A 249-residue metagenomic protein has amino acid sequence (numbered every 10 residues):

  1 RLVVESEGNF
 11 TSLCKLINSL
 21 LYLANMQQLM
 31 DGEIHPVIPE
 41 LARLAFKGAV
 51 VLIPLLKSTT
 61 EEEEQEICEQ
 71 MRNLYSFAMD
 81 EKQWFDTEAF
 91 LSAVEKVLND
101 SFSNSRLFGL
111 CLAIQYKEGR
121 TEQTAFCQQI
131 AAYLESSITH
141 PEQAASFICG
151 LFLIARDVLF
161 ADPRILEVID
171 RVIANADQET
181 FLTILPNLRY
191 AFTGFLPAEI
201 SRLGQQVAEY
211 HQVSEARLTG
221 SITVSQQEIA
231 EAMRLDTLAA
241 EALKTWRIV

Functional and structural regions predicted by a protein language model:
R1-V249: Extended repeat-based interaction scaffolds and adjacent low-complexity, acidic/S/T/P-biased segments that form broad
